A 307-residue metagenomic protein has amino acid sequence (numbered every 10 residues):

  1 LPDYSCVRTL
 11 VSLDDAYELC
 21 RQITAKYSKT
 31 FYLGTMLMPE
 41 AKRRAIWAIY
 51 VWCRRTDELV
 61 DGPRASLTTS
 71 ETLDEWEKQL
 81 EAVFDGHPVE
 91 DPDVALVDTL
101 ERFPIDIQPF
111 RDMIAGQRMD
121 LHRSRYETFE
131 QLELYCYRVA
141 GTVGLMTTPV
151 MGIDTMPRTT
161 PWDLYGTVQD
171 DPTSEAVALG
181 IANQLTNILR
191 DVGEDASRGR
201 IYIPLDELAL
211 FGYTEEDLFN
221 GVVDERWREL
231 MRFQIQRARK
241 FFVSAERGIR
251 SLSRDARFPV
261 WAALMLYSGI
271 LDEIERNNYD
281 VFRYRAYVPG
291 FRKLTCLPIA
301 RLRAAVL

Functional and structural regions predicted by a protein language model:
L1-N183, L189, G193-L307: Catalytic cores of Mg2+-dependent Asp-rich isoprenoid enzymes
